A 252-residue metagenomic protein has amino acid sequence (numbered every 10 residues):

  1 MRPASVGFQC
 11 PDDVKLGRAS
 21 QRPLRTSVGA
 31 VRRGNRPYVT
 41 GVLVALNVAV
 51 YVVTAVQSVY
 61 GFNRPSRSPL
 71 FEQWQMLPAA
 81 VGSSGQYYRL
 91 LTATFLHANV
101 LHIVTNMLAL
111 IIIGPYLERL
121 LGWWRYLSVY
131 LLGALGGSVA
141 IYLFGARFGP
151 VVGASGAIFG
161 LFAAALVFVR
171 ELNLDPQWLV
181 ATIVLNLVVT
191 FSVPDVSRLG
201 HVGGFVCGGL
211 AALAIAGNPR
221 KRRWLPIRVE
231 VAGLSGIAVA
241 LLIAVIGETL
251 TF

Functional and structural regions predicted by a protein language model:
R2-R32, F191-F252: C-terminal transmembrane module of polytopic alpha-helical membrane proteins
A30-V44, W124, P176, P194 (+2 more regions): Membrane-water interface of alpha-helical transmembrane segments
R32-N35, A79-G85, E171-L174: Helix-boundary and loop/linker segments of multi-pass membrane transporters
V39-V152, V193-V196: N-terminal TM1-TM2 helical hairpin plus the immediately adjacent luminal interfacial "cap"
A49-V53, G136, A140, F144 (+5 more regions): Alpha-helical membrane-inserting segments
I103-L110, V152-A164, V196-A216: Alpha-helical transmembrane segments that form the membrane-embedded catalytic/substrate-binding core of multi-pass
E118-R125, V167-Q177: Membrane-helix interface "capping/anchor" motifs
L131-G133, W178-L187, G233-G236: Central hydrophobic cores of alpha-helical transmembrane segments in multi-pass integral membrane proteins
